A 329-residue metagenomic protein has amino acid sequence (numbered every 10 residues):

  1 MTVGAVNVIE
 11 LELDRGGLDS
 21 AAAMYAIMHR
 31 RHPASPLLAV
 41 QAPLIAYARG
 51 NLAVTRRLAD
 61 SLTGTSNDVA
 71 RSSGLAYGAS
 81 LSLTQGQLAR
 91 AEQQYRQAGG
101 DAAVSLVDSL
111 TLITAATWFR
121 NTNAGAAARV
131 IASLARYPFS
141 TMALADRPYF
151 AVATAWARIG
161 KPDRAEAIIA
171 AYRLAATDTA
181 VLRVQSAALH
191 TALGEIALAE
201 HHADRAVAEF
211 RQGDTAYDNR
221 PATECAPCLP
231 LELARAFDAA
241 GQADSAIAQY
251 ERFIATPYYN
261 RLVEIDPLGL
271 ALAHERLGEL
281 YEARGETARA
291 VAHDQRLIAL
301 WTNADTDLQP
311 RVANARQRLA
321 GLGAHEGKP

Functional and structural regions predicted by a protein language model:
M1, Y25-A34, D60-A70, Y95-L106 (+5 more regions): Solenoid-like repeat scaffolds
M1-N7, L18-S20, R31-Q41, S66-Y77 (+5 more regions): Generic helix N-cap/helix-start motif at coil->alpha-helix transitions
E12, A46, S82, W118-F119 (+6 more regions): Residue at a conserved register position within TPR or TPR-like alpha-solenoid repeats
R15, R49, Q85, N121-T122 (+5 more regions): Structural motif corresponding to the intra-repeat A-B loop/turn of tetratricopeptide repeats
Q185-V207, R211-P267: Alpha-helical adaptor scaffolds
V291-P329: Terminal, low-structured helical/coil segments at or just beyond the last alpha-helical repeat
